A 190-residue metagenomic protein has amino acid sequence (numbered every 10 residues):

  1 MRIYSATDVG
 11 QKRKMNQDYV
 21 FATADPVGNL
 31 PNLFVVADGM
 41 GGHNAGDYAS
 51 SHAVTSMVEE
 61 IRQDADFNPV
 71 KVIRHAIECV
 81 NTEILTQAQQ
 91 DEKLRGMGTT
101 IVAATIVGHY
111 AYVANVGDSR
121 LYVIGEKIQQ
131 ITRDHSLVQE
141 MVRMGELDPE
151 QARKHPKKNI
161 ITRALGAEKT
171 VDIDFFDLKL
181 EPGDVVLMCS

Functional and structural regions predicted by a protein language model:
M1-S190: PP2C/PPM-type serine/threonine phosphatase catalytic domain
